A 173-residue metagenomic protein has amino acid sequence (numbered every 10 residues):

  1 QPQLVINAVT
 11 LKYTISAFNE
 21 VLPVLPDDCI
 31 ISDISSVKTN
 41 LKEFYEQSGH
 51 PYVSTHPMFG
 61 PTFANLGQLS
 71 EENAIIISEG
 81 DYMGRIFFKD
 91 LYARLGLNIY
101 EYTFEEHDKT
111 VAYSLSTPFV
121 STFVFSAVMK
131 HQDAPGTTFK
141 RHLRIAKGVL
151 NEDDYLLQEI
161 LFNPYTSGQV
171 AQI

Functional and structural regions predicted by a protein language model:
P2, T14, R85, F139-H142: A general structural signal for well-ordered alpha-helical segments in protein cores
P2-Y45: Rossmann-fold NAD(P) dinucleotide-binding segment
Q3-I6, S48-H50, E71-E72, T117-V120: Short, hinge-like loop/turn segments at secondary-structure boundaries
L4, N65-L66, V111-L115: Short secondary-structure transition/capping segments
K12, M58, E105: Residue-level "edge-of-site" marker
S16, G80-F87, F125-G136: Short, basic, helix/turn surface patches
V37-I99, D108: Rossmann-fold dinucleotide-binding core
E101-I173: An accessory alpha-helical subdomain
